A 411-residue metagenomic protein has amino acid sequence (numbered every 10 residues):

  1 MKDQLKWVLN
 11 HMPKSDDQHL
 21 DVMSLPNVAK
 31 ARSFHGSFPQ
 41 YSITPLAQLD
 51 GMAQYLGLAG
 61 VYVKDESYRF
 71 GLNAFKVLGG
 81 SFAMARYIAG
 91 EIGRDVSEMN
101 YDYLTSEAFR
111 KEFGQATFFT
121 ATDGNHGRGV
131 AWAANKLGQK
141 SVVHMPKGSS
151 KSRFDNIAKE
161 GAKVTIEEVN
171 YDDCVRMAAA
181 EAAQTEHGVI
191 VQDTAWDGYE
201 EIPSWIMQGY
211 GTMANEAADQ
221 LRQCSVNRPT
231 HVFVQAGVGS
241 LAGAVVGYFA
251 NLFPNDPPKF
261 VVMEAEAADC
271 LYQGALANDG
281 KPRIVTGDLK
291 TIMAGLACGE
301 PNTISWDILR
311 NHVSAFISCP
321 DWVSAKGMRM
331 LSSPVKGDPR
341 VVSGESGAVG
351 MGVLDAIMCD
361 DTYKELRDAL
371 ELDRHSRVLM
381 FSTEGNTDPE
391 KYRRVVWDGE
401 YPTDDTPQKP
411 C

Functional and structural regions predicted by a protein language model:
M1-C411: PLP-dependent amino-acid enzyme catalytic core
